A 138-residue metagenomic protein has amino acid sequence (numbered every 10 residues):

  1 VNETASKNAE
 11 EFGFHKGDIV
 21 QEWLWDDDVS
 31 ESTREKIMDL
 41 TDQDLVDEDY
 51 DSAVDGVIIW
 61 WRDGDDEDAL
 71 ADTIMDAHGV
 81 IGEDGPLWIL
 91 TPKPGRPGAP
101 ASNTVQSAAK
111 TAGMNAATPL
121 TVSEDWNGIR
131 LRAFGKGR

Functional and structural regions predicted by a protein language model:
V1-R138: S-adenosyl-L-methionine-dependent methyltransferase catalytic core, i.e., the SAM/SAH-binding region
